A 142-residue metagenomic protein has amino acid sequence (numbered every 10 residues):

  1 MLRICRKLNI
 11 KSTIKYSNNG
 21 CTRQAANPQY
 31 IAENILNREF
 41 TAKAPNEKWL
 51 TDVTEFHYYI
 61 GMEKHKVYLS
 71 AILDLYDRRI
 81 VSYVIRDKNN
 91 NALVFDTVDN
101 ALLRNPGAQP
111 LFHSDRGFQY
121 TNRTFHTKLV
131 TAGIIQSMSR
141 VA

Functional and structural regions predicted by a protein language model:
M1-A44, V141: Basic, flexible linker segments flanking DNA-binding modules in nucleic acid-interacting mobile-element proteins
I14-G20, F112-R116, A132-A142: RNase H-like polynucleotidyl transferase catalytic core
P28, A32, N46-E47, L69 (+3 more regions): Hydrophobic (often cysteine-bearing) scaffold residues that line and stabilize catalytic clefts of nucleotide/cofactor
R38-V81: An active-site-proximal beta-strand-loop segment
E47, R79, D87, D99-L103 (+2 more regions): Retroviral integrase
H65, Y83-N105: Active-site beta-loop-alpha junctions of metal-dependent nucleic acid enzymes, especially the RNase H-like/DDE
A108-R123, T127: Cysteine/selenocysteine-centered motifs that mediate thiol-based redox chemistry or coordinate metal-sulfur cofactors
